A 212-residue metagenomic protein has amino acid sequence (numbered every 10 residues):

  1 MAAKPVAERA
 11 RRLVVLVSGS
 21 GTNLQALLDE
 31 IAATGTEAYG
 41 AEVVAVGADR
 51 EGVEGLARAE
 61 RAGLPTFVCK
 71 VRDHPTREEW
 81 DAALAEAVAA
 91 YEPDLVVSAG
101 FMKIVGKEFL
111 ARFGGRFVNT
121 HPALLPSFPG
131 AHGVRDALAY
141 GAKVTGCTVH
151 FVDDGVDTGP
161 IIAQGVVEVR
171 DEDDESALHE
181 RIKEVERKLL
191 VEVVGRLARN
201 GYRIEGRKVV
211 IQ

Functional and structural regions predicted by a protein language model:
A2-E54: N-terminal Rossmann-like dinucleotide-binding module
A2-V14, G35, V68, E184-Q212: An anion-binding loop in the catalytic cleft
Y39-E79, A83: Short, surface-exposed acidic-centric catalytic microdomains
V44, D94, G115: Conserved acidic residues
A48-R50, R72-D73, R77, Y91-K107: N-terminal glycine-rich "phosphate-gripper" loop used for MgATP/nucleotide binding and carboxylate activation
A82-Y91: Short, well-structured alpha-helical segments in soluble
A99-K208: Donor/substrate-binding cores of folate-linked one-carbon enzymes
